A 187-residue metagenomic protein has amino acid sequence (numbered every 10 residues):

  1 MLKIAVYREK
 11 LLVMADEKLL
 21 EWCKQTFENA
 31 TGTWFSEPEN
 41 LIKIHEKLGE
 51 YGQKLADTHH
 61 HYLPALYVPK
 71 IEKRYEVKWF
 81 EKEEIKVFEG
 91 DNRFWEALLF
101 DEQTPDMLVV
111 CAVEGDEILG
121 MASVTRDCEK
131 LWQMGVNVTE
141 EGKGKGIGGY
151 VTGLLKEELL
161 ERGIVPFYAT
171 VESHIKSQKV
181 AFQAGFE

Functional and structural regions predicted by a protein language model:
M1-E83: Acyl-donor-binding surface of acyltransferase catalytic domains
L11-M14, K130, L159-V171: Conserved GNAT acetyl-CoA-binding A-motif
V13, Y168-F182, E187: Conserved beta-strand-loop-alpha-helix junction that forms the acyl-donor binding cleft
E17, V109-C111, R126, A169 (+1 more regions): Long, contiguous binding/interaction regions
W22-F27, L131-Q133, K145-I147: A short, polar/proline- and glycine-enriched secondary-structure boundary/capping micro-motif
Y75-V113: Internal catalytic-core helix/loop-beta-alpha segment that presents or stabilizes conserved functional determinants
F100-L108, A112-L131, V136-T139: A conserved beta-strand-loop-helix scaffold within acyl/acetyltransferase catalytic domains
M134, G144-L160, K179-Q183: Conserved acetyl-CoA-binding loop-helix of GNAT-fold acetyltransferases
